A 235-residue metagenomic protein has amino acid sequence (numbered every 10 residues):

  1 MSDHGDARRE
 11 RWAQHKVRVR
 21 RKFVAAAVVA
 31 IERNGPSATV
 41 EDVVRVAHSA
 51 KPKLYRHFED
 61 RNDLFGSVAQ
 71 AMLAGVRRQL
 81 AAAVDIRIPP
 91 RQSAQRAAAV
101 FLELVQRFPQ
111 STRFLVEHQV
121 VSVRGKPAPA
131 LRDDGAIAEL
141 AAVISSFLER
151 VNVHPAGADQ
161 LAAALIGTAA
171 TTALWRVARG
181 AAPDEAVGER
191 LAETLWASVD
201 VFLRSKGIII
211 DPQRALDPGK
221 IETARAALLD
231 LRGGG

Functional and structural regions predicted by a protein language model:
M1-R18, R87, R204-G235: N-terminal intrinsically disordered/low-complexity leader segments
M1-V46, D63: Basic, helix-initiating cap at the start of DNA-binding domains
T39, N62-G75, L115, R132 (+1 more regions): Alpha-helical DNA-contacting segments of helix-turn-helix folds
H48-F58: Short hydrophobic/aromatic patch on the recognition helix
A81-Q110, L165, G188: Hydrophobic alpha-helical connector segments
V105-P127, A141-S145, L174, A178 (+1 more regions): Amphipathic alpha-helical segments used for helix-helix packing
R124-R150, D159-L174, A186-E189, E193-A197: Amphipathic alpha-helical packing segments from all-alpha helical-bundle domains
V177-P212: A contiguous, mid-protein "functional segment" used to position or interact with cofactors/ions or partner subunits
